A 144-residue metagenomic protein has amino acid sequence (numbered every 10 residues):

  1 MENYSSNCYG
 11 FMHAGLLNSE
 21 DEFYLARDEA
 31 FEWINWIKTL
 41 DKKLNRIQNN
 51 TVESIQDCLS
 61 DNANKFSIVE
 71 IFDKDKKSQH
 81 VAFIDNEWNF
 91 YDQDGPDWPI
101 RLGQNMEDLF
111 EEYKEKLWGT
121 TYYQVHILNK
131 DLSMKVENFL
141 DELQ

Functional and structural regions predicted by a protein language model:
E2-W36, S78: Active-site nucleophilic cysteine motif
C8-G10, E22, K65, I71 (+1 more regions): Intrinsic disorder/low-structure terminal segments
Y9, F31-D41, E107-K114: Generic detector of well-ordered alpha-helical segments enriched in charged/polar residues, highlighting helical
F23, K38, K42, D57 (+3 more regions): Intrinsic-disorder/low-complexity peptide segments enriched for small residues
A30-W98: ...with weaker cross-activation on analogous glycine-rich loops/strands in unrelated enzymes
I84-Q144: Active-site or metal-binding loop neighborhoods of secreted/extracellular toxin and effector enzymes
